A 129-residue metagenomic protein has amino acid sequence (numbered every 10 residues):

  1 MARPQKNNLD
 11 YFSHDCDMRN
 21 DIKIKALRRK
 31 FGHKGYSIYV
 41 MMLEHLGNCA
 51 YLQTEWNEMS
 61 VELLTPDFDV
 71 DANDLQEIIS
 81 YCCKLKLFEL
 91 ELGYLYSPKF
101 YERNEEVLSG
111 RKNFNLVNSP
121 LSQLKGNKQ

Functional and structural regions predicted by a protein language model:
M1-S13, V61-E62, F68-Q129: Winged-helix/helix-turn-helix nucleic-acid-interaction surface
M1-Y51: Short recognition helix of helix-turn-helix/winged-helix DNA-binding domains
K25-G32, L64-A72: Short, charged/polar micro-motifs that form catalytic or ligand-binding hotspots
G32-Y36, Q53-N57, A72-Q76: Alpha-helix N-cap/helix-initiation sites
A50-P66: Short acidic, hydrophobic short linear motifs in intrinsically disordered regions
